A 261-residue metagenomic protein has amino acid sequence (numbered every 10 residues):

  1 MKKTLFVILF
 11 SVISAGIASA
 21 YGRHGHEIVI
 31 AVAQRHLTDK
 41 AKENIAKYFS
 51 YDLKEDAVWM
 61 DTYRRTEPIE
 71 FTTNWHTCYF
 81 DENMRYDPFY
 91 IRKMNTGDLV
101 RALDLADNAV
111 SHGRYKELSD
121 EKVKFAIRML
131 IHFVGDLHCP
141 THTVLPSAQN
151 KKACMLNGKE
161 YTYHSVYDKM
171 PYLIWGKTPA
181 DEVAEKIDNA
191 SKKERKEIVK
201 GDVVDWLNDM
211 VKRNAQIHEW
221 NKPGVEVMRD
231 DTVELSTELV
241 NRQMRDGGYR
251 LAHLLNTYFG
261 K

Functional and structural regions predicted by a protein language model:
T4-S14: Sec-dependent N-terminal signal peptides
S19-F133, P140-K261: N-terminal, motif-rich segments that launch catalysis or mediate targeting to/interaction with membranes, typified by
